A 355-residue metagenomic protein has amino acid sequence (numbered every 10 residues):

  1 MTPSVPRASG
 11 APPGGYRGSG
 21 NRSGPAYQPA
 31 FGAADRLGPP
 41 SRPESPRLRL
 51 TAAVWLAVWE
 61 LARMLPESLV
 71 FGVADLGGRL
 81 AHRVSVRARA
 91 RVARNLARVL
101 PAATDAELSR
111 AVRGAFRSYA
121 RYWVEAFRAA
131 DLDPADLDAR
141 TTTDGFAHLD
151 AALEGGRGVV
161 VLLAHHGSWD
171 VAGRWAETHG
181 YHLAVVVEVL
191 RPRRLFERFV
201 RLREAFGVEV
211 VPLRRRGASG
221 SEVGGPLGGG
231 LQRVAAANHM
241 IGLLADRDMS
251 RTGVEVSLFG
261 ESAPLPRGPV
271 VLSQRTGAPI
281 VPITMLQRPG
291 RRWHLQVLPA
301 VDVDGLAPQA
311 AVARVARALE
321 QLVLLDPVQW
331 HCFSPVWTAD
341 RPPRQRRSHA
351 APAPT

Functional and structural regions predicted by a protein language model:
T2-R7, G14-R17, R22-Y27, F31 (+9 more regions): Non-catalytic C-terminal accessory region of glycerolipid acyltransferases and related lyso-lipid remodeling enzymes
P3-R7, P12-L163, F196-R201, G207 (+1 more regions): Membrane-anchoring hydrophobic helices of lipid-metabolizing enzymes
V54, A88, S168, L195 (+3 more regions): Residue-level preference for nonpolar/small residues embedded in alpha-helices
A57, R91, A147, V171 (+4 more regions): Short Gly/charged-rich anion-binding patches and loops
V73, L108-S109, V187, R214 (+2 more regions): Short loop/turn and capping residues at structural boundaries
A139-T142, H165-H166, P192, G217-G225 (+2 more regions): A conditional alpha-helix N-cap/helix-loop micro-motif detector
G155-A218, D248-V254, L258, Q287: Catalytic core of membrane glycerolipid acyltransferases/transacylases, capturing the structured, soluble-facing
